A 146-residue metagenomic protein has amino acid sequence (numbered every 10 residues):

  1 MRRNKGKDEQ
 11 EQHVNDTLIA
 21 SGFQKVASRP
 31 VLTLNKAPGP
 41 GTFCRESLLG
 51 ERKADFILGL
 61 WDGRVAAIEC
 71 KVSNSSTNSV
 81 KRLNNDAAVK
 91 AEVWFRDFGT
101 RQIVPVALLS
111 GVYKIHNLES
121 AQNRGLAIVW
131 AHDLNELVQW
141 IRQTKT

Functional and structural regions predicted by a protein language model:
M1-D8, T77, A107-G111: Short, charged/polar micro-motifs that form catalytic or ligand-binding hotspots
M1-G22: Interdomain/boundary linker segments immediately adjacent to catalytic/signaling cores
M1-R3, G39-R45, N74-N78: Surface-exposed cleft-lining segments at the edges of enzyme active sites
A27-D62: Active-site metal-binding core of divalent-cation-utilizing nuclease and nuclease-like domains
F56-L58, D62-N74, A87: Conserved catalytic cores of phosphodiester-cleaving nucleases, focusing on short active-site segments
C70-N85, S110-V112: Short beta-strand-loop-alpha-helix junction that forms the active-site gateway of nucleic-acid-processing nucleases
L83-D97: A short, acidic, amphipathic alpha-helical segment used as a generic capping/interface helix at domain edges
Q102-T146: Domain-level recognition of nuclease-like catalytic cores that cleave nucleotide substrates
